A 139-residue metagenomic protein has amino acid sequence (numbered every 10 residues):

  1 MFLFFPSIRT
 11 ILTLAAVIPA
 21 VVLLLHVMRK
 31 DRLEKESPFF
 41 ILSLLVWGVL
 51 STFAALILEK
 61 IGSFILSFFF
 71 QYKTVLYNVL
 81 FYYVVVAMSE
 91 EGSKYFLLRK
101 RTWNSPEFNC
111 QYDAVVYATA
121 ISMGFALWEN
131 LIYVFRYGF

Functional and structural regions predicted by a protein language model:
M1-F139: Hydrophobic alpha-helical segments at protein termini of multi-pass membrane proteins
